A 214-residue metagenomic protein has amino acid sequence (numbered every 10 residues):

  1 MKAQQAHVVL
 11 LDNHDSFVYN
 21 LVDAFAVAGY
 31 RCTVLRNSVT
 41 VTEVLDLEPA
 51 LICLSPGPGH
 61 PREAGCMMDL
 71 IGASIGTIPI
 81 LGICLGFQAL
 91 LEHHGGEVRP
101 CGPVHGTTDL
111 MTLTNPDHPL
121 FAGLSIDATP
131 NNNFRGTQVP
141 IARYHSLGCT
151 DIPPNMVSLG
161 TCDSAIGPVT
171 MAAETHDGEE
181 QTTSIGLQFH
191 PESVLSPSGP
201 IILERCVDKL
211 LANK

Functional and structural regions predicted by a protein language model:
H7, P49-G123: Cysteine-nucleophile active-site neighborhood
V8-V9, N13, V22-D23, V27-T40 (+5 more regions): A generic "structured core" feature
V18: Active-site-adjacent helical/loop segments in soluble small-molecule enzymes
R31-S38, P61, V139-I141, T161-S164: Short gly/ser/thr-rich secondary-structure transition/capping motifs
V41-E48, L124, T175-H176: Short amphipathic alpha-helix with an adjacent loop that forms part of the alpha/beta core around
G123-Q181: Catalytic beta-strand/loop cores that center a nucleophilic Ser/Cys/Thr and support acyl-enzyme chemistry
I141, S184-F189: Active-site-proximal beta-strand elements of phosphoester/diester hydrolases
E192-K214: Acyltransferase
